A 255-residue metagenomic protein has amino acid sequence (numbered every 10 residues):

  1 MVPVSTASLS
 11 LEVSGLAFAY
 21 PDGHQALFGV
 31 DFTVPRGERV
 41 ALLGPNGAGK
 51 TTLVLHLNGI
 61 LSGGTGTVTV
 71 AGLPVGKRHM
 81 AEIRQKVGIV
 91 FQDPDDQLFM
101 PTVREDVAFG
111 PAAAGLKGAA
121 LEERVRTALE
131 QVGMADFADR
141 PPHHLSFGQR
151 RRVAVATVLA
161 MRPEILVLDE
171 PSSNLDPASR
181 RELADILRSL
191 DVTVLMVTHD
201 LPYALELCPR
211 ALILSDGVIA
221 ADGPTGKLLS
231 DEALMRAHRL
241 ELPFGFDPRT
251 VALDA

Functional and structural regions predicted by a protein language model:
L43-P45: The feature captures the beta-strand-to-loop junction immediately N-terminal to the Walker
N58: Helix-to-loop junction immediately C-terminal to a conserved catalytic motif
G66-P74, I83: Conserved ABC transporter NBD signature motif
A119-F137: Conserved ABC ATPase "signature" region
P141-L145, Q149: Conserved ABC ATPase signature
T198-H199: H-loop/switch region of ABC-family ATPase nucleotide-binding domains
V218-L240: Conserved beta-strand-loop-alpha-helix hinge in the C-terminal portion of ABC ATPase nucleotide-binding domains
